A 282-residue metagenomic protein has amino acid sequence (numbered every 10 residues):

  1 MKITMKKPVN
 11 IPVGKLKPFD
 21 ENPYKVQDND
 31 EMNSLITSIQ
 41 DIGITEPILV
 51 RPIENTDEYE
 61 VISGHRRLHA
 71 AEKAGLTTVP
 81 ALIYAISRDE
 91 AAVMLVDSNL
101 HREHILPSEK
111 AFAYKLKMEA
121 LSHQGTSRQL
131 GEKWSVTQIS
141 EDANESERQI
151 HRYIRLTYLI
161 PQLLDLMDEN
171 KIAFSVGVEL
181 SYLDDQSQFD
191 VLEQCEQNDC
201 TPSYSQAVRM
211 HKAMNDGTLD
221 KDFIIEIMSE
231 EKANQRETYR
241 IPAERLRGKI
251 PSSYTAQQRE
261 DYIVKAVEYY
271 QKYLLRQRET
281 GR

Functional and structural regions predicted by a protein language model:
M1-Y84, E90-H101: Short, charged/polar connector segments at secondary-structure boundaries
Y24-K25, M32-N33, H69-Y158, Y182: Amphipathic, charge-rich alpha-helical segments that serve as recognition/docking helices
T37-Q40, E119, E193: Surface-exposed alpha-helical segments enriched in charged/polar residues
G43, I48, L121-G125, P161: Structural motif corresponding to the C-terminal cap of alpha-helices
S63-R66, E109, Q258: A generic structural signal for residues located within well-ordered alpha-helices of large catalytic or ligand-binding
L116, E147-E268: Amphipathic alpha-helical extensions and coiled-coil-like segments
Q271-R282: Short acidic DE-rich linear segments
